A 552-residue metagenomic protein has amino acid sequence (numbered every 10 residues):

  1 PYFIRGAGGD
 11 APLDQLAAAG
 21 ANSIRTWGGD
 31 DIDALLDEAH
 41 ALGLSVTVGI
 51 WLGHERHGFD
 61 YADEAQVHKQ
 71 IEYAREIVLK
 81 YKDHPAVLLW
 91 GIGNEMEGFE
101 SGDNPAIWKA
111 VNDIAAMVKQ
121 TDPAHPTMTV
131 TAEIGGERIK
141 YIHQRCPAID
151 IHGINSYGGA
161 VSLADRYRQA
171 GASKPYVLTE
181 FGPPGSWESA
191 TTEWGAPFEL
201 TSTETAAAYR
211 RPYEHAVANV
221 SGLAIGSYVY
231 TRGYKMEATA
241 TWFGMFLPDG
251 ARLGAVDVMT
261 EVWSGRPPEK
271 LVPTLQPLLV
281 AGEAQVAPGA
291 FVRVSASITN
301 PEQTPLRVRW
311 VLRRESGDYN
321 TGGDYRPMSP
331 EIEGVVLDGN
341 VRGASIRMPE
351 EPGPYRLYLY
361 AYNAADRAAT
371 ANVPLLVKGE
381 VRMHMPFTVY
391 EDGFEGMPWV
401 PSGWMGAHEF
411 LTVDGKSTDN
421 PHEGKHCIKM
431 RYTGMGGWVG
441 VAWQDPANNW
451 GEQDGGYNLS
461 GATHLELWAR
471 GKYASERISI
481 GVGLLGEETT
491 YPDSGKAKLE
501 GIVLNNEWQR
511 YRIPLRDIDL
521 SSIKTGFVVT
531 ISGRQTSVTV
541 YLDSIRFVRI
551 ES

Functional and structural regions predicted by a protein language model:
P1-I149, S162, A172, P327-I332: Active-site mouth of glycoside hydrolases
A17, R168-P327, E333-V341, P354 (+1 more regions): Substrate-binding clefts and catalytic carboxylate motifs of secreted carbohydrate-active enzymes
E133-W187, T191-T192: Aromatic- and acid-rich polysaccharide-binding/catalytic face of secreted or lumenal carbohydrate-active enzymes
F291, P305, V341, P352-R356 (+4 more regions): Extracellular Ig-like/FN3 beta-sandwich strand-entry sites
I346-G353, A365, R516-L520: Short, surface-exposed loop/turn segments at beta-strand-coil junctions that are enriched for proline with nearby
A371-K378: C-terminal edge beta-strand
E380-S552: Beta-rich carbohydrate-recognition modules and glycan-binding surfaces
